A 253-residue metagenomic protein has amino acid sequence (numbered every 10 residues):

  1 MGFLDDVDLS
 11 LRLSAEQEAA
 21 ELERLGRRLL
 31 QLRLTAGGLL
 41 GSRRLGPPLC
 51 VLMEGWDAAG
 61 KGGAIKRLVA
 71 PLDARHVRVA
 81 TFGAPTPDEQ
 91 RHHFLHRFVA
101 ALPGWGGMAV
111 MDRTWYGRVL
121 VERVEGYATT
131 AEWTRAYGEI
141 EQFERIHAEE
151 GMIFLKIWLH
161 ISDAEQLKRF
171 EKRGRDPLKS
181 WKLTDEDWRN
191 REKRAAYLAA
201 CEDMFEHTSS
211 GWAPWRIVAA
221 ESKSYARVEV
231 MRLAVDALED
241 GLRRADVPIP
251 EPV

Functional and structural regions predicted by a protein language model:
M1-R27: Charged, amphipathic alpha-helical linker segments immediately N-terminal to NTP-binding catalytic cores
R12, E122-E139, H147-A199, V247-V253: A glycine- and Lys/Arg-enriched "phosphate-lid" helix/loop adjacent to the NTP-binding pocket of small-molecule kinases
A36-P47: Phosphate-binding P-loop
V51, M152-E165, D185-R189, S210-V228: Phosphate-binding beta-loop-alpha motif at adenosine-nucleotide cofactor sites
L52-V69: Glycine-rich phosphate-binding P-loop
R75-T86: Short beta-strand-centered segment that lines the nucleotide-binding/catalytic pocket of NTP-utilizing
P85-I146: P-loop NTPase motor core
K193, A199-V253: NTP-dependent small-molecule kinase module
